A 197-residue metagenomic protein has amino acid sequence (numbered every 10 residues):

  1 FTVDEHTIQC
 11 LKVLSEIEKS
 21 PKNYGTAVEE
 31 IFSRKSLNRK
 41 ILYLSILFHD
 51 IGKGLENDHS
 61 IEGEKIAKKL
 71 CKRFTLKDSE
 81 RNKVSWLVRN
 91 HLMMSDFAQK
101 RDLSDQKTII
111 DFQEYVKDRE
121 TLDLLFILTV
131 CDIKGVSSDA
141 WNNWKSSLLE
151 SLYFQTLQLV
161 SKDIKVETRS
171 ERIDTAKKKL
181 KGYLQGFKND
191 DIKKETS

Functional and structural regions predicted by a protein language model:
F1-K12, E16-I17: Active-site cores of enzymes that catalyze phosphoryl transfer or operate on phosphate-rich substrates
T2, E29-D163: Divalent metal-dependent catalytic cores for phosphoryl transfer on phosphate-bearing substrates
S15-E29: Helix-hairpin-helix/helix-loop-helix acidic hairpins
F154-S197: Glycine-rich, Arg-bearing micro-motifs that act as flexible, cationic patches
